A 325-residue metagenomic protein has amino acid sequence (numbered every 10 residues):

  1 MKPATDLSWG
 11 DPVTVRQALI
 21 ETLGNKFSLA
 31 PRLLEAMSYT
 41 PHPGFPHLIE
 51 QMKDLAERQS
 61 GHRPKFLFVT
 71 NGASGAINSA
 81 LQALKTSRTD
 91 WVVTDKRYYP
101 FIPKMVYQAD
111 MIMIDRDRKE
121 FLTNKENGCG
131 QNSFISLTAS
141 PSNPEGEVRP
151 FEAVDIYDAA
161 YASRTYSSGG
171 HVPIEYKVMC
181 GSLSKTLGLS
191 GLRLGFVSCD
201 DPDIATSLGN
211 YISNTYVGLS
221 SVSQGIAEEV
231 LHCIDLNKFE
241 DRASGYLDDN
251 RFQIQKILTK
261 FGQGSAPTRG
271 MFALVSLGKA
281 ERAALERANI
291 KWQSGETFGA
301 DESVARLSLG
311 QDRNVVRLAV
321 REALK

Functional and structural regions predicted by a protein language model:
M1-A76: N-terminal small-domain helix-loop-helix segment of the aminotransferase-like
G10-V15, S74-A76, Y98-P100, P141-P144 (+6 more regions): Short, solvent-exposed loop/turn segments at secondary-structure junctions
P46, D54, R58-R63, R287-K291 (+1 more regions): PLP-dependent enzyme catalytic core of the Aspartate aminotransferase-like
K65, A83-V106, M111-K119: Conserved PLP-anchoring active-site segment centered on the Schiff-base-forming lysine
Y98, D241-Q255, T259-G278, T297-D301: Conserved glycine-rich beta-strand-loop-beta hairpin in the small C-terminal domain of fold type I
P100, I114-Y166, G170: Active-site phosphate-binding strand-loop segment of PLP-dependent enzymes
V178-G245: Conserved core segment of the aminotransferase class I/II
